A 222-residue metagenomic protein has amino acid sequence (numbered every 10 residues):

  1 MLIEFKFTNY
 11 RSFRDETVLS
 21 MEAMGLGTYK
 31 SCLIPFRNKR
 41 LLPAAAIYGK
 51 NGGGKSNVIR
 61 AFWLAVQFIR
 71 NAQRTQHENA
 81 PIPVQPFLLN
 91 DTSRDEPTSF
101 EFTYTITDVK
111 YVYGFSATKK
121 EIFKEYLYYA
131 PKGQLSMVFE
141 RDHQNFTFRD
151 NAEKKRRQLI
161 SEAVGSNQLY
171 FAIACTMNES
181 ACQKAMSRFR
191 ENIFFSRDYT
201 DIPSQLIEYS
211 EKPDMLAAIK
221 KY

Functional and structural regions predicted by a protein language model:
M1-L64: Pre-Walker A-like glycine/lysine-rich segment at the N-terminus of P-loop NTPase domains
L2, S99-E101, S136: Short, acidic/polar N-cap/turn motifs at the starts of alpha helices
T8-R11, T92-R94, T105, I160-E162 (+1 more regions): A general structural signal for short secondary-structure junctions and capping/turn motifs
S12, I106-K110, K132: Glycine-centered tight beta-turn/hairpin loop motif at sheet-sheet or coil-to-beta transitions
S20-E22, T103, S116, A172: Residues in well-ordered beta-strands of folded domains
P35-R40, A46, I59-V112, T118-I122: Conserved P-loop NTP-binding catalytic core
V112-Y222: Electropositive, glycine-dotted interaction segments that contact anionic polymers or phosphate-rich ligands
